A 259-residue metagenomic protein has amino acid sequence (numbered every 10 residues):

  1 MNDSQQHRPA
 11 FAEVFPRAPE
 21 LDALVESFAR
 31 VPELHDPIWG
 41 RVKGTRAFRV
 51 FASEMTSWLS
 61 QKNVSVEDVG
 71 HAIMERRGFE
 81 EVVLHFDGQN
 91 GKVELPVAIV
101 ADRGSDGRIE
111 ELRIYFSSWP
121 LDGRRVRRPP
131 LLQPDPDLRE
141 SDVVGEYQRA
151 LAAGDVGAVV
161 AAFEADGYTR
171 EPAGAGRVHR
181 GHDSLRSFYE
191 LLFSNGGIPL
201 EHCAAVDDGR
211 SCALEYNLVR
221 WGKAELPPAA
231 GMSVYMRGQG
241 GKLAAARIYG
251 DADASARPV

Functional and structural regions predicted by a protein language model:
M1-E26, W119-A161, R257-V259: Short, low-complexity N-terminal intrinsically disordered segments enriched in polar/charged residues
Q5-H7, L21-R77, G157-A158, A162-R210: A solvent-exposed, acidic/Ser-Thr-rich amphipathic alpha-helical stretch
S53-S141, R186-V259: A beta-strand edge to alpha-helix "cap/lid" segment located at domain peripheries
